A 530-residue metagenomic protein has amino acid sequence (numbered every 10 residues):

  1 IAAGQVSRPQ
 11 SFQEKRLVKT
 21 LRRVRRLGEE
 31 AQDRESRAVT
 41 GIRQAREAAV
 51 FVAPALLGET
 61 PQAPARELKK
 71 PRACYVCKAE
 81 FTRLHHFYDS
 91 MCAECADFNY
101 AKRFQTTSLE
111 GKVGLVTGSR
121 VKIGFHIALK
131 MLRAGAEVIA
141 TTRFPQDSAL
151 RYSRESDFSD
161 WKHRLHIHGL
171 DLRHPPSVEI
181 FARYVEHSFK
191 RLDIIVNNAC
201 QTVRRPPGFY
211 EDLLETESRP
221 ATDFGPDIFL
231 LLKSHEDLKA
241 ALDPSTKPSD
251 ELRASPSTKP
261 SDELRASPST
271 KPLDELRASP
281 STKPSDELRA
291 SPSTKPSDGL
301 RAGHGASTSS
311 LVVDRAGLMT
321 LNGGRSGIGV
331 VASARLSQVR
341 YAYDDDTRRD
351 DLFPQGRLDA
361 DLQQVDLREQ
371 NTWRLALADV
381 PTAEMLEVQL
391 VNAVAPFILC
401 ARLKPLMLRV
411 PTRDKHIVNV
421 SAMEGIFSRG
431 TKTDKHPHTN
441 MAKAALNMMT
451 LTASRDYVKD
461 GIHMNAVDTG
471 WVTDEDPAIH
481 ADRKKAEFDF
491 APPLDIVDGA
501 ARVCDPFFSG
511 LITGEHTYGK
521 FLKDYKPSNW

Functional and structural regions predicted by a protein language model:
I1-A2, K239-D250, D298, H304-L352 (+1 more regions): C-terminal helical subdomain
I1-P71: N-terminal alpha-helical interaction blocks
Y100-T142: Canonical Rossmann dinucleotide-binding motif of NAD(H)/NADP(H)-dependent dehydrogenases/reductases, specifically
A134-Y152, H166, R204-H235: Conserved glycine-rich Rossmann-like NAD(P)H-binding loop of the short-chain dehydrogenase/reductase
K162-H166, Y184-N197, L300-A302: A glycine-rich helix->loop->beta "capping" turn within Rossmann-like NAD(P)(H)-dependent oxidoreductase domains
F189, T452-I462: Active-site-adjacent segment of SDR/Rossmann-fold oxidoreductases
C400, A442: Active-site helix of classical SDR
